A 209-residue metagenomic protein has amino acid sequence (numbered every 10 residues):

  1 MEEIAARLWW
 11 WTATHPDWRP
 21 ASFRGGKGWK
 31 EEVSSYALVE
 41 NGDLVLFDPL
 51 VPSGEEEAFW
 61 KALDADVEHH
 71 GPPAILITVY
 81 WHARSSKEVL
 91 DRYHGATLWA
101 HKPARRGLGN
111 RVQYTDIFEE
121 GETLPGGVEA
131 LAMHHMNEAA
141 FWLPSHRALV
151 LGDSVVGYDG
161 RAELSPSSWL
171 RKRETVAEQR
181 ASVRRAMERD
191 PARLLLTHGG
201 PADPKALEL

Functional and structural regions predicted by a protein language model:
M1-G42: Zn-dependent metallo-beta-lactamase
E2, W9-D17, L44-S53, E129-L209: Metallo-beta-lactamase
E3-I4, K30, L38-N41, A65-G71 (+3 more regions): Flexible, charged surface loops at secondary-structure boundaries
P20-A21, E56-E57, S85-K87, N110 (+2 more regions): Short glycine-/acidic-enriched loop or helix-start segments at secondary-structure transitions that form or flank
K27-V45, L50-A65: Active-site-flanking structural segment that lines cofactor/substrate pockets
W29-E31, T115, T123, A132-H135: Short solvent-exposed loop/turn micro-motifs enriched in small/polar/acidic residues
S34-Y36, E120, A139: Residue-level detector of beta-strand structural context in well-folded domains
V51, E55-L124: Active-site HxH/HxHxD metal-binding segment of metal-dependent hydrolases
